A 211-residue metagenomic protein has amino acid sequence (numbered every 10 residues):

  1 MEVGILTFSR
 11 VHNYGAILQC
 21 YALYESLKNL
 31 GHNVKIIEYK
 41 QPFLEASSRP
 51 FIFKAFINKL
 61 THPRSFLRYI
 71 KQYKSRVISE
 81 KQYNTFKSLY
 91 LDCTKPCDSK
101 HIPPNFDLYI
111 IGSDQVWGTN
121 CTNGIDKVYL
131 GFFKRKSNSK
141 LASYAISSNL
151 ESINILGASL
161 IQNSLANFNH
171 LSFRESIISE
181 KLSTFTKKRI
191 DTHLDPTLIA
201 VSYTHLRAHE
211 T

Functional and structural regions predicted by a protein language model:
V3-Y14, L18-N163: Aromatic- and Gly/Pro-rich donor/ligand-binding loops that form nucleotide- or phosphate-bearing donor binding pockets
Y21, E175-S176: Alpha-helix N-cap/helix-start capping motif
V116, I177-I178: Alpha-helix capping/helix-boundary segments
S137, N167, F185-K188: Short, structured coil segments at secondary-structure junctions
F168-E175: A short beta-strand/loop micro-motif in the catalytic core of glycosyltransferases that engages the nucleotide-sugar
S179-L198: Helix-loop-beta element that forms the nucleotide-linked donor phosphate-binding surface in glycosyltransferases
A200-S202: Acidic, proline/serine/threonine- and glycine-rich low-complexity intrinsically disordered segments
T204-T211: Conserved small/polar residues in nucleotide/adenosyl-binding loops
